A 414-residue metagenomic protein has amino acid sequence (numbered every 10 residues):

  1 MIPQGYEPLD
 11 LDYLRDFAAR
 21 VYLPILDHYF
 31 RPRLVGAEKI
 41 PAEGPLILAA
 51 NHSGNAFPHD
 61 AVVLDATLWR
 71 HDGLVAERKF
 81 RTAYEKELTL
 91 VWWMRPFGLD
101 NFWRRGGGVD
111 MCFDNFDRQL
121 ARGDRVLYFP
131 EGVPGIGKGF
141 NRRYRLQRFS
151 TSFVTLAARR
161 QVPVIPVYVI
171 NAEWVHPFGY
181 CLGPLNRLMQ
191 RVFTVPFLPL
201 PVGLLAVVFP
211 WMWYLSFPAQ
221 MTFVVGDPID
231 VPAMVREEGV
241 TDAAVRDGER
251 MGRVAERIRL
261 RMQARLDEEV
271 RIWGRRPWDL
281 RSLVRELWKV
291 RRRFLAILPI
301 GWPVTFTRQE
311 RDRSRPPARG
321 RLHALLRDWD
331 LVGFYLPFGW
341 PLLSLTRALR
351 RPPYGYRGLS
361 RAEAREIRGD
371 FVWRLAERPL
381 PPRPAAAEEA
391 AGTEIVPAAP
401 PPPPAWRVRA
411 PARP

Functional and structural regions predicted by a protein language model:
M1-L14, R118-P397, P404-P414: Non-catalytic C-terminal accessory region of glycerolipid acyltransferases and related lyso-lipid remodeling enzymes
D12-L23: Negatively charged sequence features
Y22-D27, D72-L74, D100-W103, L215-S216: Short, conserved catalytic or adaptor-binding loops enriched in Gly and charged residues
L23-S53: Helix-to-loop junction immediately C-terminal to a conserved catalytic motif
R31-R33, M111-D114, T151: Short alpha-helical segments and helix-capping/turn motifs at coil-helix boundaries
P32, L46, F80-R81, V126 (+1 more regions): A broad, low-specificity signal marking well-ordered, structured residues that form hydrophobic/aromatic
I40, S53, L88, V169 (+1 more regions): Hydrophobic pocket-lining residues within nucleotide cofactor-binding pockets
A42-F116, A121-R122, G132-Q147: Catalytic core of membrane glycerolipid acyltransferases/transacylases, capturing the structured, soluble-facing
